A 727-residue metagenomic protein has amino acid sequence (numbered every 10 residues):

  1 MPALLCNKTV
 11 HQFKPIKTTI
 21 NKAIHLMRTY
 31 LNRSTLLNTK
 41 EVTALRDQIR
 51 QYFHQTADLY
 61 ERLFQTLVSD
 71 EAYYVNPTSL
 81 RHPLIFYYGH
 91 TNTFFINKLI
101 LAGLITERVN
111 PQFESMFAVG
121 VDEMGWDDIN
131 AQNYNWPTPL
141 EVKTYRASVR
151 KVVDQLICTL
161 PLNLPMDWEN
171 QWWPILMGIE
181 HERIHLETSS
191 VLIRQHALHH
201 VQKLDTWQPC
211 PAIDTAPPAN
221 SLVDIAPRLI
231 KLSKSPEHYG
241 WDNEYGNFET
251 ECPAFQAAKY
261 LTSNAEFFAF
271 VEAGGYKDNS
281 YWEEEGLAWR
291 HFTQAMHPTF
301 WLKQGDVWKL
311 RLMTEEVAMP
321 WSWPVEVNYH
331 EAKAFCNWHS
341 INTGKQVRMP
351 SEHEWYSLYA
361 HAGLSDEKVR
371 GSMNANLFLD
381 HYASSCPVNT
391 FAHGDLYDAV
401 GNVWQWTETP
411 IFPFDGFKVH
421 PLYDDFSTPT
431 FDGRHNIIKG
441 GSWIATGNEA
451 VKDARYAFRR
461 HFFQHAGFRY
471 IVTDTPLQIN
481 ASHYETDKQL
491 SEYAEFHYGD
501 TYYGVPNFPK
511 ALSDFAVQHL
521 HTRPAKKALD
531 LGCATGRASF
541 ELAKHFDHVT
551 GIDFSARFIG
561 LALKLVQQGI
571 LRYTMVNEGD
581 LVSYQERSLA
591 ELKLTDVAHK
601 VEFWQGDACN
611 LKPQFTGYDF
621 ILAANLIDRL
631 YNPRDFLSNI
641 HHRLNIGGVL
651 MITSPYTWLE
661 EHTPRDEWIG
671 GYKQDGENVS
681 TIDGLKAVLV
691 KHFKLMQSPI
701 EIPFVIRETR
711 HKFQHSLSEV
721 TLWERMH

Functional and structural regions predicted by a protein language model:
M27-R81, G89-T93, L101-V152, L156-L162 (+8 more regions): Disulfide-stabilized, aromatic/cysteine-rich ligand-recognition loop
G178, E182-I184, L192-G240, G275-D432 (+1 more regions): Functional-site microenvironments in short loops/helix caps that host divalent-cation chemistry
Y503-A525: Conserved alpha-helix/loop element of class I SAM-dependent methyltransferases that forms part of the SAM/SAH-binding
Q567-N610: S-adenosyl-L-methionine
E578, T663-P699: Conserved Class I S-adenosyl-L-methionine
C609-I621: A short acidic, Gly/Pro-enriched loop at the edge of an enzyme's catalytic core that lines a small-molecule cofactor
R634-I646: A short glycine-rich, Lys/Arg-flanked "PGG" loop and its adjoining helix->strand segment in the class I
G647-P655: Conserved beta-strand signature within the Rossmann-like core of class I S-adenosyl-L-methionine
